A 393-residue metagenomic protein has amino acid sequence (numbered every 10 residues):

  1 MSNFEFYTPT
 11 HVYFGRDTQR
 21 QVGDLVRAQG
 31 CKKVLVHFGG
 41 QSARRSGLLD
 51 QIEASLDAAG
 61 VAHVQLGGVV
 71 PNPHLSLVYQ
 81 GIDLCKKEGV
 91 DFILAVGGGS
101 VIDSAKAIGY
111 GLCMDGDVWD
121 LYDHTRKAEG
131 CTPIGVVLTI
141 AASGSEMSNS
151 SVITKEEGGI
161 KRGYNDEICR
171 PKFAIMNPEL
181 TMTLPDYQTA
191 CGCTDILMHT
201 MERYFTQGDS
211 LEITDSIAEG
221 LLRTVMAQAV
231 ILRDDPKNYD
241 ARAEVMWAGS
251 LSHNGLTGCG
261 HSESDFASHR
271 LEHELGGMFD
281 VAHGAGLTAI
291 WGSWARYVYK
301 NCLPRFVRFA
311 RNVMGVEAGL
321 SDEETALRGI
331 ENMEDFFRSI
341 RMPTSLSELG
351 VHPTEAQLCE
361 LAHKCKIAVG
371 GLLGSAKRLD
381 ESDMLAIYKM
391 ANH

Functional and structural regions predicted by a protein language model:
M1-F92, L346: ATP/NTP phosphate-donor binding region
T10, R16-D17, G39-G40, V69 (+7 more regions): Fold-independent oxyanion-binding glycine-rich loops and adjacent beta-strand/coil segments at enzyme active sites
Q51-I52, I82, V101-D115, M147-S148: Short Gly/Thr/Asp-enriched flexible loops that form oxyanion-binding sites at enzyme active sites
V90-K106, T139-S145, M278-V281: Glycine/serine-rich anion-binding loops at beta->alpha junctions that coordinate negatively charged ligand groups
C113-S210, R308: A glycine/threonine-rich phosphate-anchoring loop and its flanking beta-alpha core in nucleotide/phosphate-binding
R203, Q207-N332: Active-site segments that bind and position negatively charged phosphate/pyrophosphate groups
F306, V313-H393: C-terminal charged capping/lid subdomain of soluble metabolic enzymes
